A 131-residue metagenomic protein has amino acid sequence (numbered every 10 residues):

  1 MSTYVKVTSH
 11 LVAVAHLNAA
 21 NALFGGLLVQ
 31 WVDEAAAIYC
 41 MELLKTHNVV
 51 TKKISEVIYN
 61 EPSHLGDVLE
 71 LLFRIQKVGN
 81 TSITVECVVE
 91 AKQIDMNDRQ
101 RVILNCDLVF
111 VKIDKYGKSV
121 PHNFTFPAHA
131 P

Functional and structural regions predicted by a protein language model:
M1-K53, V111-P131: Hot-dog-fold acyl-thioester-processing enzymes
T3, H64-L65, Q76-P131: HotDog/MaoC-like acyl-thioester-processing domains
V50-K52, I58, S63: Low-complexity, acidic Ser/Thr/Pro/Gly-rich terminal tails and inter-domain linkers that flank the onset of structured
E56-I58, I75-V78: Short, charged beta-turn/beta-strand-edge "cap" motif at the junction between a beta-strand and an adjacent loop
D67-F73: Functionalized membrane-embedded alpha-helices
